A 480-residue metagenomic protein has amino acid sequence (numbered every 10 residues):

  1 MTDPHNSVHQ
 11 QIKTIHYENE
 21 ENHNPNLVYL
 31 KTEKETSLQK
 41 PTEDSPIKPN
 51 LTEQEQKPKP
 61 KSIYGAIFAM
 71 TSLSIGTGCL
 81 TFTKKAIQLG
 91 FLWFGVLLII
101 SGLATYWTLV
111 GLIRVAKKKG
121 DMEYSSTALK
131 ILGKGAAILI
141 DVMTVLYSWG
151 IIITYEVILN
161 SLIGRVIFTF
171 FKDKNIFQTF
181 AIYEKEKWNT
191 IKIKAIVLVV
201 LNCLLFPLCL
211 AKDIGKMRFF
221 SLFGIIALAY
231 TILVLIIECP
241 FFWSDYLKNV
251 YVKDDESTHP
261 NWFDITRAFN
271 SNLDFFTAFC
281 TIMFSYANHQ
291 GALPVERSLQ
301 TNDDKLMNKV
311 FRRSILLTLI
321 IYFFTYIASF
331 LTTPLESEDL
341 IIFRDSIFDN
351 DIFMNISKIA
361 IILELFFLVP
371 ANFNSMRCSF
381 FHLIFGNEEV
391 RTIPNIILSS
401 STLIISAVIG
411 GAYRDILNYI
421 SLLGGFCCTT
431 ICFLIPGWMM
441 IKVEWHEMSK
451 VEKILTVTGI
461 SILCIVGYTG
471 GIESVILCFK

Functional and structural regions predicted by a protein language model:
M1-Q54: Intrinsically disordered, low-complexity cytosolic terminal tails
P58-P60, Y64, V115, D121-D141 (+5 more regions): Membrane-interfacial loop- and helix-cap regions that link adjacent transmembrane helices in polytopic membrane proteins
K61-C79, V200-N202, M283-N288, V466: The first (N-terminal) embedded transmembrane alpha-helix
T77, G102-G111, L201-L210: Central hydrophobic cores of alpha-helical transmembrane segments in multi-pass inner-membrane proteins across all
T81-G90, I214-G215, N418: Short, hydrophobic transmembrane alpha-helix segments
T83-D121: Extracellular loop-to-transmembrane helix junctions
K85, P207-A211, V408-R414: Hydrophobic alpha-helical transmembrane segments
I100, A104-T108, L228, C428-I435: Alpha-helical transmembrane segments and their membrane-interface exit regions
